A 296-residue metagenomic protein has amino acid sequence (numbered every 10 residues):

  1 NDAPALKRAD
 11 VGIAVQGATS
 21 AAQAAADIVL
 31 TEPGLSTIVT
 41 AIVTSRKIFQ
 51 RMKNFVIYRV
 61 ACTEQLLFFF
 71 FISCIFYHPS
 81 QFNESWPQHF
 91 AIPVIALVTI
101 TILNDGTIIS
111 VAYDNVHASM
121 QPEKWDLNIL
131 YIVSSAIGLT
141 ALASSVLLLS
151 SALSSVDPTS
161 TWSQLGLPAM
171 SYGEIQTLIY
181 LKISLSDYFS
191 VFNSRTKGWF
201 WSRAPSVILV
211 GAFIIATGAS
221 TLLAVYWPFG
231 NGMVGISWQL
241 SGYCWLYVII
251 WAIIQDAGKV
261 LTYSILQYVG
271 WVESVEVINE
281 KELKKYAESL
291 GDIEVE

Functional and structural regions predicted by a protein language model:
N1-A9: Acidic, divalent-metal-coordinating active-site segment for phosphoryl/phosphodiester hydrolysis, typified by short
A5, A112, Y263: Active-site-flanking alpha-helical
A9, I13-W199, Y226: Membrane-embedded transport module
C62, I100, L153-E296: C-terminal transmembrane module of polytopic membrane proteins
